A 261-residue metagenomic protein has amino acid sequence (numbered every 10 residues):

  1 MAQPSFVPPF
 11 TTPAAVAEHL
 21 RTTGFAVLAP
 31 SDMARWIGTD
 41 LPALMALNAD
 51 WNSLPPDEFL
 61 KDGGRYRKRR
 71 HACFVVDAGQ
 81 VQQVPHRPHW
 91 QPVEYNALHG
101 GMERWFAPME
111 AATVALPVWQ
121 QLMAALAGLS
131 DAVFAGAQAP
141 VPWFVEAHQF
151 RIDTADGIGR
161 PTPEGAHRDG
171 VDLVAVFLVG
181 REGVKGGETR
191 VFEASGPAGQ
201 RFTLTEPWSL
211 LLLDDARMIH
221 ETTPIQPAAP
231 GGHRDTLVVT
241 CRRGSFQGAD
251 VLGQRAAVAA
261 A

Functional and structural regions predicted by a protein language model:
M1-N96: N-terminal auxiliary "cap/dimerization" subdomain that precedes the catalytic jelly-roll/cupin core of mononuclear
A2-T12, P140-R160, S209-T222: Generic detector of solvent-exposed, compositionally biased contiguous segments
V27, Q149, V174-V176, L210-L212 (+1 more regions): Conserved hydrophobic/aromatic beta-strand scaffold that supports enzyme active sites
S31, V76-G79, H148-F150, L178 (+2 more regions): Structured loops at beta-to-helix junctions and adjacent beta-edge loops in soluble globular domains
P56-R70, A132-H148: Short glycine-rich, low-complexity/disordered patches
D77-F144: Signature of the catalytic double-stranded beta-helix
A137-E206: Catalytic core of non-heme Fe(II) oxygenases with the double-stranded beta-helix
E188-A261: Catalytic core of Fe(II)/2-oxoglutarate
